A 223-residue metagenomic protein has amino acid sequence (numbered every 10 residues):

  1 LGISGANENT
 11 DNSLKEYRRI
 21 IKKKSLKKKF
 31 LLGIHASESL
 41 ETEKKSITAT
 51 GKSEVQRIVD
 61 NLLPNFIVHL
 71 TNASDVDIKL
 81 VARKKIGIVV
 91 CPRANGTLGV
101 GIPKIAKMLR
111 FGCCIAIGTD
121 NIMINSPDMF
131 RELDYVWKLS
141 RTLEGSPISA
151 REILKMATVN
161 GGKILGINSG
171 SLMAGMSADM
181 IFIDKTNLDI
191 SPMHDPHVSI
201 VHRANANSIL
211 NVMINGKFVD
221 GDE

Functional and structural regions predicted by a protein language model:
L1-I3, L32-I34, I67-V68, I88-V90 (+1 more regions): Hydrophobic faces of well-ordered beta-strands that scaffold small-molecule active sites in alpha/beta enzyme cores
L1-N65: Metal-coordinating catalytic core of metallo-dependent amide/deamination hydrolases
S4-E8, H35-E41, L70-A73, R93-N95 (+1 more regions): Active-site beta-loop-alpha junctions enriched in small/polar residues
S13-L14, L40-V55, I78-A82, G99-M108 (+1 more regions): Histidine/acidic-residue-rich catalytic or RNA/ligand-binding cores of hydrolases and nuclease-related proteins
K27-K29, K85, G112: Glycine-centered short loops/turns at secondary-structure junctions
E54, I58-L62, A106-N187, R203-N205: His/Asp/Glu-enriched, well-ordered alpha-helical/loop segment that forms or immediately abuts the divalent-metal
I78-A82, C91, I115: A glycine- and small/hydrophobic-rich beta-loop-beta segment that serves as a flexible "lid/hinge" or phosphate-binding
S177-E223: C-terminal cap of metal-dependent C-N hydrolases
